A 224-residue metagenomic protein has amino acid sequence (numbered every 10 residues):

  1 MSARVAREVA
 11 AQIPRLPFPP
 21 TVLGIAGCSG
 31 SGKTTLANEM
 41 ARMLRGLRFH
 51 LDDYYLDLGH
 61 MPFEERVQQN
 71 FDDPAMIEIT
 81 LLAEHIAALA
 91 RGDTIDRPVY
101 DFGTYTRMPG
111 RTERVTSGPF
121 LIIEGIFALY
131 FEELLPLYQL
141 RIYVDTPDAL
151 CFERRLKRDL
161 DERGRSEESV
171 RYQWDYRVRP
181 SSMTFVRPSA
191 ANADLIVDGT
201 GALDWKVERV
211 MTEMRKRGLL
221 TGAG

Functional and structural regions predicted by a protein language model:
M1-L16, T116-S117, K157-L160, R179-G224: NTP-dependent small-molecule kinase module
V22-G24: Short hydrophobic/aromatic beta-strand immediately N-terminal to the Walker A/P-loop
C28: P-loop (Walker A) phosphate-binding loop of NTP-binding proteins
K33: Conserved lysine of the Walker
L36, M40: Hydrophobic positions on the alpha1 helix immediately C-terminal to the Walker A/P-loop
R42-D52: Post-Walker A helix-loop "phosphate-sensing" segment adjacent to the P-loop in P-loop NTPases
L47-R48, L56, H60-T104: Conserved nucleotide-sensing/catalytic segment adjacent to the nucleotide-binding pocket in NTP-handling enzymes
M108-E162: ATP-dependent NMP and nucleoside kinases share a basic, alpha-helical "lid"
